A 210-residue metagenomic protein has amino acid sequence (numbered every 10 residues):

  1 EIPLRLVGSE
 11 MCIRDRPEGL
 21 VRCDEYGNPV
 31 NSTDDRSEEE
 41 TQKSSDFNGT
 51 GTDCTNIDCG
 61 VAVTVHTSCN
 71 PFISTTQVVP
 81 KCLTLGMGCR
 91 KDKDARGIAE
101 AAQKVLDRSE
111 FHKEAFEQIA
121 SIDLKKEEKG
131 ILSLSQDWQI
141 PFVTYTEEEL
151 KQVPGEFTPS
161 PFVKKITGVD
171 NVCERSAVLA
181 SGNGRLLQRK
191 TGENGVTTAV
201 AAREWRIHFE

Functional and structural regions predicted by a protein language model:
E1-G8, C12-D15: Single conserved hydrophobic/aromatic residue that forms the stacking wall/gate of nucleotide- or nucleobase-binding
V7-G8, D137-W138, G182: Short, structured coil segments at secondary-structure junctions
N28-I57: Intrinsically disordered, low-complexity terminal tails and inter-domain linkers enriched for S/T/G/P/D/E
C59-V78, C173-E210: C-terminal edge-of-domain segments
Q77, K81-I98, A102: Glycine- and Gly-Pro-enriched alpha-helical subdomains that act as flexible, kink-prone "lid/hinge" or packing modules
A102-F116: Phosphate/pyrophosphate-binding loops at sites that engage ATP/ADP/AMP, CoA/4′-phosphopantetheine, polyphosphate
F116-I122: Short glycine-rich phosphate-binding loop at a beta-alpha junction
I131-N171: Long, charge-dense
